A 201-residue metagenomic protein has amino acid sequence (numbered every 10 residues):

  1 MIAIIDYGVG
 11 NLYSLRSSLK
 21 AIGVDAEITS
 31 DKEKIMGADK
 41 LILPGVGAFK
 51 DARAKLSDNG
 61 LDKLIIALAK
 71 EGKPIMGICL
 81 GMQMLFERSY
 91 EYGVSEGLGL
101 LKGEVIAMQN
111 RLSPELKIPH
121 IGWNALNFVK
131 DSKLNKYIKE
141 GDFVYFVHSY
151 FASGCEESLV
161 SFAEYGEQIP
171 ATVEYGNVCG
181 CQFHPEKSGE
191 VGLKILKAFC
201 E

Functional and structural regions predicted by a protein language model:
I2-G23, F183-K187: N-terminal beta1-alpha1 ligand-phosphate binding loop
A21-I28, L56-N59, A125-K130, F162-E164: Short gly/ser/thr-rich secondary-structure transition/capping motifs
A26-G37: Short acidic low-complexity segments
I42-P44: Structural motif
F49-H120: Cysteine-nucleophile active-site neighborhood
R88-Y165: Pocket-forming structural segment of enzyme catalytic cores
F151-E201: C-terminal and late-domain segments of enzyme folds
